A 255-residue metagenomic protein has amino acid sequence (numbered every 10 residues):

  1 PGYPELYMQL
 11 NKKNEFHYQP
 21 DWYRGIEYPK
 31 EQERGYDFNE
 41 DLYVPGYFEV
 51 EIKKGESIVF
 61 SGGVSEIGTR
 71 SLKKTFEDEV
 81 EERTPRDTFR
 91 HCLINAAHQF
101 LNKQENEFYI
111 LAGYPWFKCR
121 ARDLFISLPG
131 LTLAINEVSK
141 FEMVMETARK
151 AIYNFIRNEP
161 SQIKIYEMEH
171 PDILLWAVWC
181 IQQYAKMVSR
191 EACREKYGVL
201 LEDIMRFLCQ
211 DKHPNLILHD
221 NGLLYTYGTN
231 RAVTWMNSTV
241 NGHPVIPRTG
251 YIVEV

Functional and structural regions predicted by a protein language model:
P1-V255: Acidic, mature catalytic/reactive cores of soluble proteins
